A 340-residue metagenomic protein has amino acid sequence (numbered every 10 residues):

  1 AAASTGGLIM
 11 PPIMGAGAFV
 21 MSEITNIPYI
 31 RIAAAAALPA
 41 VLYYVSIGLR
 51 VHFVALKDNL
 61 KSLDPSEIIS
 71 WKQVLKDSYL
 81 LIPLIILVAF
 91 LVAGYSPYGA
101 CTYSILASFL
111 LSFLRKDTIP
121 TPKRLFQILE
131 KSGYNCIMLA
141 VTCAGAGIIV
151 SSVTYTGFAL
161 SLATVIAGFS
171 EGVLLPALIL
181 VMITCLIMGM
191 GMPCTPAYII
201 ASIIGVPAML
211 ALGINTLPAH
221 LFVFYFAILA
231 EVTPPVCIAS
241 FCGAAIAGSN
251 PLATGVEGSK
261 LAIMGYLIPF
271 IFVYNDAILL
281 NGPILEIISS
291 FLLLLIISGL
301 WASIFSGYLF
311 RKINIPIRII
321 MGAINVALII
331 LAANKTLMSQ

Functional and structural regions predicted by a protein language model:
A1-G6, I32-A35, V41, L174-M188 (+2 more regions): Alpha-helical transmembrane segments of multi-pass membrane proteins
A1-I30, I47-H52, G189-I199, V223-A245 (+1 more regions): Alpha-helical transmembrane segments and, especially, the helix-loop junctions at the ends of these helices
T5, A16, V20-I24, I85-A89 (+5 more regions): Alpha-helical transmembrane segments of multipass membrane proteins
G7-A16, Y43-G48, N135-G147, S151 (+3 more regions): Hydrophobic alpha-helical transmembrane segments in multi-pass membrane proteins
A34-N135, I238-I329: Long, contiguous bundles of hydrophobic transmembrane helices that form the permeation core of multi-pass
L75-L81, G133-L139, V165-I183, L210-P218 (+1 more regions): Membrane-interfacial loop-to-helix junctions in multi-pass transporters
Y98, T102, K123-L160, L174 (+4 more regions): Core transmembrane alpha-helical segments of multi-pass membrane transporters/permeases
S152-F169, D276-E286, L337: Membrane-interface helix termini and inter-helical loops of multi-pass transporters
